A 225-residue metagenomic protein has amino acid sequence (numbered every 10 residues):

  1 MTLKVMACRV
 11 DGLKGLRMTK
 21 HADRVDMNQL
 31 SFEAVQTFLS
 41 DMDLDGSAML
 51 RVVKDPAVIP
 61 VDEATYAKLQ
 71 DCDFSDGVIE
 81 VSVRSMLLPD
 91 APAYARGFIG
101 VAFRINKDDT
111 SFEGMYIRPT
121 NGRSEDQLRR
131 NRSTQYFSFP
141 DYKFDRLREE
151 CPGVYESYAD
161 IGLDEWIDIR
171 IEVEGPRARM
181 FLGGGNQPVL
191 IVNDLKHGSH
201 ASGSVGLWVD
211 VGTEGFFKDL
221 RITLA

Functional and structural regions predicted by a protein language model:
M18-A225: Extracellular glycan-recognition regions
